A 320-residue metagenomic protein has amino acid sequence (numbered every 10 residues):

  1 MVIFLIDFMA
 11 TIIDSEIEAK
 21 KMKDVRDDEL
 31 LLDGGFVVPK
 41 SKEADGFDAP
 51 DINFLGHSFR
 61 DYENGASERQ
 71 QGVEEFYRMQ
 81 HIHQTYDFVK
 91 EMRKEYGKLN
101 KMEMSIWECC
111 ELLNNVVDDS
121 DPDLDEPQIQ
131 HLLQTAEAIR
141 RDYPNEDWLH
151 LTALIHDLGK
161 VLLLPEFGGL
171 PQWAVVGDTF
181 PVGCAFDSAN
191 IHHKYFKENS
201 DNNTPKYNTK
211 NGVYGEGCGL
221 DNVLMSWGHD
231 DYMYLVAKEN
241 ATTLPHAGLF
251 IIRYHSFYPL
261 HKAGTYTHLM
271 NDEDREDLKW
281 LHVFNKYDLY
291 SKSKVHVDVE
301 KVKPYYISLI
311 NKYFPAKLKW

Functional and structural regions predicted by a protein language model:
V2-E108, N115, W320: Non-catalytic interface/linker regions that flank or bridge core catalytic/transmembrane domains
A49, N53, E68, T85 (+8 more regions): Alpha-helical context
V89, E103-C110, P245, D277 (+1 more regions): Alpha-helix initiation and N-capping motif
R93-Q130, G212-L220: Active-site flanking loop/helix segments enriched in acidic
V116-D119, Y287-Y290, K312, A316: Surface-exposed polar/charged interaction patches
L124-V302: Divalent metal-dependent catalytic cores for phosphoryl transfer on phosphate-bearing substrates
E300-W320: C-terminal helix/juxtamembrane-tail motif
